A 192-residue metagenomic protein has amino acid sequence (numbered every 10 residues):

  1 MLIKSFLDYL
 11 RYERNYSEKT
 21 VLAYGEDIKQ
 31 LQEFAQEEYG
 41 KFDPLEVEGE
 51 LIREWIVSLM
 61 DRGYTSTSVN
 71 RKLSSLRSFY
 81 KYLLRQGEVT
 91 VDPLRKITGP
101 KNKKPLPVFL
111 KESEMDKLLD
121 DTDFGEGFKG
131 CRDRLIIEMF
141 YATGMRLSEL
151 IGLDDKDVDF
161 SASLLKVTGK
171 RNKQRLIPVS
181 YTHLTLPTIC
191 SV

Functional and structural regions predicted by a protein language model:
M1-L184: Conserved catalytic core of the tyrosine transesterase superfamily
H183-V192: Single conserved hydrophobic/aromatic residue that forms the stacking wall/gate of nucleotide- or nucleobase-binding
